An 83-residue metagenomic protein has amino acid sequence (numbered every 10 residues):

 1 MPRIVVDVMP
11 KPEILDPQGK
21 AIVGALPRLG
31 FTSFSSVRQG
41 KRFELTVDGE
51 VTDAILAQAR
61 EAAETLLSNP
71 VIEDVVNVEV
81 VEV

Functional and structural regions predicted by a protein language model:
M1-V83: Long, contiguous binding/interaction regions
